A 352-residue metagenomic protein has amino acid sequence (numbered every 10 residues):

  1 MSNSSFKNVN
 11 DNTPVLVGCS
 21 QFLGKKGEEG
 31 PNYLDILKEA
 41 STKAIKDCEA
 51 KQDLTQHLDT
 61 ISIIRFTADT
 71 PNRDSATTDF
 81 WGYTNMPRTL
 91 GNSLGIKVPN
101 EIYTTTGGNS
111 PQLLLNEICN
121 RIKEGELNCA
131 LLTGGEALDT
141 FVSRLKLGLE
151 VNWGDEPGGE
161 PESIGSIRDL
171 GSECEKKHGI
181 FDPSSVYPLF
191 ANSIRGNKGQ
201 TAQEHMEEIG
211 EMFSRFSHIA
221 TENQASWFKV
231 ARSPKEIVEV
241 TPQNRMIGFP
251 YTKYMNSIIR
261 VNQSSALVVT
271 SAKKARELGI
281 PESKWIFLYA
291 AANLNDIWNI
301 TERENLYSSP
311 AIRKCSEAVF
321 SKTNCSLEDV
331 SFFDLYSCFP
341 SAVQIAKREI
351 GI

Functional and structural regions predicted by a protein language model:
S2-L37, E156-I180, P188-R215, M246-S309: Condensing-enzyme catalytic core mediating Claisen C-C bond formation in acyl metabolism
N10, K25, R65, D69-C129 (+9 more regions): Conserved catalytic cysteine-centered active-site region of acyl-thioester-dependent Claisen-condensing enzymes
V17, A44, I118, V268 (+1 more regions): Buried hydrophobic positions in well-ordered alpha/beta secondary-structure cores of metabolic enzymes
L34-Q52, M86-P87, S271, S308-T323: Short, well-ordered amphipathic alpha-helical segments that serve as non-catalytic structural scaffolds within diverse
L54-R65, N100-T106, L131-G135, E204-M212 (+2 more regions): Beta-strand segments within the central parallel beta-sheet cores of soluble alpha/beta enzyme folds
T105-E136, F181-E222, L267-K274, S321-C325 (+2 more regions): Active-site-proximal alpha-helical scaffold in enzymes
Q224-L267, K273-E282, S331-F332, Y336-R348: Accessory "access/gating" subregions that flank catalytic or transport cores
A275, P281, A290-F333, V343-E349: Membrane-embedded translocation segments of transport machinery
